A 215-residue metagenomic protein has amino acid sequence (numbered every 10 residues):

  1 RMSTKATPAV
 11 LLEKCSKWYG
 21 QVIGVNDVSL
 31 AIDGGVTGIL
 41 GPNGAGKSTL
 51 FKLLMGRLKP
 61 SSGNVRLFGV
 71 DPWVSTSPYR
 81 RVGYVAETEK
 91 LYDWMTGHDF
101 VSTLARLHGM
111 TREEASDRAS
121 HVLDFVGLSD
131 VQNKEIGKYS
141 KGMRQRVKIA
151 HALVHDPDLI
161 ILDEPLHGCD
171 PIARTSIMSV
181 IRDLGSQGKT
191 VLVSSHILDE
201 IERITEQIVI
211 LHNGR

Functional and structural regions predicted by a protein language model:
P42-G46: Walker A (P-loop) phosphate-binding loop of ABC-type ATPase nucleotide-binding domains
M55: Helix-to-loop junction immediately C-terminal to a conserved catalytic motif
G63-P78: Conserved ABC transporter NBD signature motif
S102, R106, E113-V131: Conserved ABC ATPase "signature" region
I160-E164, C169: Catalytic Walker B motif of ABC-type/P-loop ATPase nucleotide-binding domains
